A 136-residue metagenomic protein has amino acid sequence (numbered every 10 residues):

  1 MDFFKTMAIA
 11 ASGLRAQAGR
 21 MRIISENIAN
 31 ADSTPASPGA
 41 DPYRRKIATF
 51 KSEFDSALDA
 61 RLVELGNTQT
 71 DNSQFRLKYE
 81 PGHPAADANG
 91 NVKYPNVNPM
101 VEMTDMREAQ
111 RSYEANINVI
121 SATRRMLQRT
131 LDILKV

Functional and structural regions predicted by a protein language model:
M1-V136: Amphipathic alpha-helical polymerization modules
